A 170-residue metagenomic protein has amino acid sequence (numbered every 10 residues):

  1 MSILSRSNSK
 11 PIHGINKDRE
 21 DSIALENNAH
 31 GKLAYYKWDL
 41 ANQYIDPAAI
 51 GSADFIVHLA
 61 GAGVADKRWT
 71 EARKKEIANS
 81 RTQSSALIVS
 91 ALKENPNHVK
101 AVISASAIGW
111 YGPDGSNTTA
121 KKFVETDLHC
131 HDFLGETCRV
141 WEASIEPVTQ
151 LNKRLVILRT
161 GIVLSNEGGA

Functional and structural regions predicted by a protein language model:
I3-N16, D39-L40: N-terminal Rossmann-fold cofactor-binding loop
L4, I56-A60, V102-I108, L158-T160: SDR active-site strand-loop-helix element
D18-A34, L151-K153: A short helix-to-beta-strand connector/capping loop
N27-L87: NAD(P)H-binding glycine-rich loop region in Rossmannoid oxidoreductase-like domains and their noncatalytic homologs
Y35, I77, V102, L155-L158: Hydrophobic/aromatic anchor residues within beta-strands of the central parallel beta-sheet of Rossmann-like
K74, A86-D132: Conserved Rossmann-fold NAD(P)-dependent oxidoreductase catalytic core, especially the SDR/UDP-sugar
N79, S116-I157: Catalytic helix-loop patch of NAD(P)-dependent Rossmann-fold dehydrogenases
W110-G115, K153-A170: Flexible, glycine-rich beta-alpha linker
